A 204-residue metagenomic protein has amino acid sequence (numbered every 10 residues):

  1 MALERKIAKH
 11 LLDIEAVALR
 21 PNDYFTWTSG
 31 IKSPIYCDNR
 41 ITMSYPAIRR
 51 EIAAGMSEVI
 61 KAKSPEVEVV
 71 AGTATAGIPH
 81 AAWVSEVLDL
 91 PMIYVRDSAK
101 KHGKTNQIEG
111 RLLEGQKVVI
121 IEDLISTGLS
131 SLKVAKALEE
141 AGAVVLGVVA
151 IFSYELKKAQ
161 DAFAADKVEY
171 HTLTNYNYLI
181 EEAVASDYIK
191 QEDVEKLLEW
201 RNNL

Functional and structural regions predicted by a protein language model:
M1-K63: Active-site-facing substrate-recognition patch
A2-D13, K136-L204: PRPP-dependent phosphoribosyltransferase catalytic core
G30, V70, M92: Conserved hydrophobic/aromatic pocket- or pore-lining residues that grip, position, or stack substrates in active sites
M56-E68, L138-A141: Phosphate/pyrophosphate-binding loops at sites that engage ATP/ADP/AMP, CoA/4′-phosphopantetheine, polyphosphate
P65-A74, V149: Short glycine-rich phosphate-binding loop at a beta-alpha junction
E68, Q116, L146: Conserved acidic residues
A81-V119, T127-K133: Short, glycine/charge-rich flexible loops or terminal/linker lids adjacent to PRPP-binding catalytic cores
